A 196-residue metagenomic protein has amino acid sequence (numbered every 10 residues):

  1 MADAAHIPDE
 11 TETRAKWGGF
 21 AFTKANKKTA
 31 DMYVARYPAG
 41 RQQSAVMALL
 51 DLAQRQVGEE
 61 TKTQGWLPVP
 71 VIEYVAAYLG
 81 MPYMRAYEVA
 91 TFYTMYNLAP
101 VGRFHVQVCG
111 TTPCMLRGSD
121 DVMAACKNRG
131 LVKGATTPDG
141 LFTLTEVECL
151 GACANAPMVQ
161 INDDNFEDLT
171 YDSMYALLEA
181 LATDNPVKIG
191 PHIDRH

Functional and structural regions predicted by a protein language model:
M1-H196: Signature of N-terminal electron-transfer/Fe-S-associated modules in redox systems
